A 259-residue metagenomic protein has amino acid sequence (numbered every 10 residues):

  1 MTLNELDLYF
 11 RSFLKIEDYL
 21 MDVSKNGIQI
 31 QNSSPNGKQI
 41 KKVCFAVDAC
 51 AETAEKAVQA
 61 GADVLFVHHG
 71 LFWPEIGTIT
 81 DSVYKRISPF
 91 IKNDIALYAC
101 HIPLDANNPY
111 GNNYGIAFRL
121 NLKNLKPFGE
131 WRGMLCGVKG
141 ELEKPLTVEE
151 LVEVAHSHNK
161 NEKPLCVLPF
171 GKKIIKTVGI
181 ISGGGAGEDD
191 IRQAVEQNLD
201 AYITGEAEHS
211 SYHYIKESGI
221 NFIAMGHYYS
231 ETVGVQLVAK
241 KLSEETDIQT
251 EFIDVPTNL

Functional and structural regions predicted by a protein language model:
M1-L259: Active-site catalytic microenvironments in core metabolic enzymes, especially phosphate/sugar-handling
